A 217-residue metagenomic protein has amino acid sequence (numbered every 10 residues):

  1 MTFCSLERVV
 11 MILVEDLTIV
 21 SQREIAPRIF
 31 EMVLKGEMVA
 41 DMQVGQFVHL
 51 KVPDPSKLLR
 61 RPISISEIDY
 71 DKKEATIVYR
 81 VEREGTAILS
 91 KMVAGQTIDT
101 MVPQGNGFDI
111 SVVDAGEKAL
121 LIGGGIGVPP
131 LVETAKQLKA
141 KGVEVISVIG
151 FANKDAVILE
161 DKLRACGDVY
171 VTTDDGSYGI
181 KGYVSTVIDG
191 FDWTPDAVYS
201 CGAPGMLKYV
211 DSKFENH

Functional and structural regions predicted by a protein language model:
M1-F3, P53, M101: Selective for proline/serine-rich intrinsically disordered segments in cytosolic/nuclear regulatory regions
T2-V10: Short, Lys/Arg-enriched N-terminal segments with co-localized hydrophobic residues within the first ~10-30 amino acids
V9-L13, S200: Extended hydrophobic/aromatic-rich secondary-structure runs
I12-Q96: Ferredoxin-reductase
E84-H217: FNR/FR-type flavoprotein reductase catalytic core
